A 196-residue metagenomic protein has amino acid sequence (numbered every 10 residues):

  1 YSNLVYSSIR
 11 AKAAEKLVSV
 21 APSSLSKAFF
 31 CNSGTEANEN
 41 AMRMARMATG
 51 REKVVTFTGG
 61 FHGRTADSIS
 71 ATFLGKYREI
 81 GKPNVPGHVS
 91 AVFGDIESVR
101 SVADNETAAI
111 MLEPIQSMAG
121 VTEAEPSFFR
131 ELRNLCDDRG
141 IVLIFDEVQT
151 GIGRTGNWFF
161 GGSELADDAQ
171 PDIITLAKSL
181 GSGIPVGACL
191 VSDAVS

Functional and structural regions predicted by a protein language model:
Y1-S196: Conserved N-terminal phosphate-binding loop of PLP-dependent enzymes in the Aspartate aminotransferase
